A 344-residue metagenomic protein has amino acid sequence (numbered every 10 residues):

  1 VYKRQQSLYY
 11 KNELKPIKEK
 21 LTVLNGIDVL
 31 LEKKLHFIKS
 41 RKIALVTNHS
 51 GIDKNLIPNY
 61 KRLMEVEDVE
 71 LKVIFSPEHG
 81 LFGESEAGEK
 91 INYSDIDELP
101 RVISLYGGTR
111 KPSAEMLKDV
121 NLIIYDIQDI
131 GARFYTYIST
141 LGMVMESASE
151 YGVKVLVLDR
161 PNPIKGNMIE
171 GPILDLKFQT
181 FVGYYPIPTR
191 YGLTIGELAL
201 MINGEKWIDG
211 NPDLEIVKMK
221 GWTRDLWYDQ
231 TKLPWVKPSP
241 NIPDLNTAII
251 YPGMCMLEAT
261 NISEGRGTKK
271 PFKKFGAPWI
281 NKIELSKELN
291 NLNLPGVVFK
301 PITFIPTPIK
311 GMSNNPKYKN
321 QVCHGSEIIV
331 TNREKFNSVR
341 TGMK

Functional and structural regions predicted by a protein language model:
V1-Q5: Conserved small/polar residues in nucleotide/adenosyl-binding loops
G26-L31, K39, T47-H49, N55-I57 (+2 more regions): C-terminal and late-domain segments of enzyme folds
D68-E70, E150-K154: A short helix->loop->beta-strand "cap" motif at the edges of active sites that frequently abuts
E70-E78, L158: Short internal beta-strands
G83-A87, L156-F178: Glycine-rich, charge-decorated loop segments at or immediately adjacent to ligand/cofactor-binding or catalytic sites
A87-V120, A132: Glycine-rich oxoanion-binding loops at beta->alpha junctions
D129-L141: Glycine/threonine-rich flexible loop motifs
F275-K344: Conserved functional hotspot residues or short segments at active or partner-binding sites across diverse domains
